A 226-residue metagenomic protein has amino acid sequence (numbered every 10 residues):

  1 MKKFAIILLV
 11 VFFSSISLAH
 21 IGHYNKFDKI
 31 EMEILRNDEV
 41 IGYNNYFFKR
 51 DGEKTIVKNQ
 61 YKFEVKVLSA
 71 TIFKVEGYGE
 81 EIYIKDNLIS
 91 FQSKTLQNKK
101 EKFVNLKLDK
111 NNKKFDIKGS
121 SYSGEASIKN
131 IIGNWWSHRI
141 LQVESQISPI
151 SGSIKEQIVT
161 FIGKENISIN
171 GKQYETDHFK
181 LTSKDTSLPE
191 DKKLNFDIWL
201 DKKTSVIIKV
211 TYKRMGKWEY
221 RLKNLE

Functional and structural regions predicted by a protein language model:
F4-A5, F115-D116, L141, K223: Small/flexible residues
F4-F13: Sec-dependent N-terminal signal peptides
F13-S14, R50: Single-residue recognition of alpha-helix boundary sites
S15-A19: Sec/Tat signal peptide C-region and signal peptidase I cleavage site
H20-K110, W136-E226: Acidic, serine/threonine-rich low-complexity disordered tracts
N112-N130: Acidic/charged, solvent-exposed loop-and-adjacent secondary-structure segments enriched in E/D, K/R, S/T, and G/P
